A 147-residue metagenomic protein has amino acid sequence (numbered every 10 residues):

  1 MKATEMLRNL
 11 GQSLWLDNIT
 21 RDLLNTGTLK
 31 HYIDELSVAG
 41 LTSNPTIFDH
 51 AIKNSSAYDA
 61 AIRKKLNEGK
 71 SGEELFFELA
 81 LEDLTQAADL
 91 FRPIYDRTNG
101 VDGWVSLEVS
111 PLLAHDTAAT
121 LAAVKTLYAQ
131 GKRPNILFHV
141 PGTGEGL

Functional and structural regions predicted by a protein language model:
M1-G27: N- or domain-start disorder-to-order transition segments that initiate the globular core
M6, K30-G40, D96: Short secondary-structure boundary/capping segments within folded domains
S13, E35-G40, N135-L137: Short active-site oxyanion
I19, V38, S110: Short, flexible active-site loop motifs that bind/organize anionic cofactors or intermediates
N25-Y32, T120: Short, acidic/polar
S37-H50: Conserved phosphate/anionic-ligand binding catalytic regions in large, soluble enzymes, centered on
I47-L147: Active-site beta->alpha loop and helix N-cap motifs at the rims of alpha/beta catalytic domains
